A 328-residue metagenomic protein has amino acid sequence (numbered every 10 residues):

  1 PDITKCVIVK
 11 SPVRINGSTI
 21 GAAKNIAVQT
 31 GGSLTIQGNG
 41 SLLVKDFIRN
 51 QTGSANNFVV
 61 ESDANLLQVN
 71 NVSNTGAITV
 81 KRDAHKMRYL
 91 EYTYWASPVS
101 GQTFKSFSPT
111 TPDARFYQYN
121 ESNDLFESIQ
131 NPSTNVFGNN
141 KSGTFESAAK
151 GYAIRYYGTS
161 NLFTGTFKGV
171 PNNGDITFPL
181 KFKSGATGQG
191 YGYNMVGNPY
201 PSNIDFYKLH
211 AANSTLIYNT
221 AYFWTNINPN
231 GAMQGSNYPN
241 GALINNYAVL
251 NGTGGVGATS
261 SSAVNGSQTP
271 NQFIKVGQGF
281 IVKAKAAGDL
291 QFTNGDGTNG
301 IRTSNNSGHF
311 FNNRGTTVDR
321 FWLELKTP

Functional and structural regions predicted by a protein language model:
D2-G40, F47-F58: Beta-strand repeat architectures
K5-V9, I26, K150-I154, F280-I281: Short hydrophobic/aromatic-rich beta-strand motifs
V13-N16, S41-V44, N65-N70, L125-E127 (+5 more regions): Short, surface-exposed beta-strand/loop "edge" segments at domain boundaries and coil↔beta transitions
S41-P112, F137-Y222, I274, I281-P328: A short, polar beta-strand/turn micro-motif
T110-L125: Flexible "stalk/tail and boundary" regions
S122-K141, T164-L180, S184-A186, T225-T269 (+2 more regions): Surface-exposed intrinsically disordered loops and tails
N265, T269, F273-I281: C-terminus-biased signal that marks the final domain/tail of proteins
